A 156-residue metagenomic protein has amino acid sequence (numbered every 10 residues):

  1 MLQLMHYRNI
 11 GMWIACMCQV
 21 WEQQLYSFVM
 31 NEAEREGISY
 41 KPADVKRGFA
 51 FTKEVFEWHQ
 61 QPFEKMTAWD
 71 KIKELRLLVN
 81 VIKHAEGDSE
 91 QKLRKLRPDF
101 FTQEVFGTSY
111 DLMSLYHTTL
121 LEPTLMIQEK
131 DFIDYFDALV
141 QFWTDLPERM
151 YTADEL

Functional and structural regions predicted by a protein language model:
M1-N9: Charged alpha-helical initiation segments
A15, Q19-M126, I133: Flexible secondary-structure boundary motifs
L121-L156: A hydrophobic membrane-anchoring alpha-helix module
